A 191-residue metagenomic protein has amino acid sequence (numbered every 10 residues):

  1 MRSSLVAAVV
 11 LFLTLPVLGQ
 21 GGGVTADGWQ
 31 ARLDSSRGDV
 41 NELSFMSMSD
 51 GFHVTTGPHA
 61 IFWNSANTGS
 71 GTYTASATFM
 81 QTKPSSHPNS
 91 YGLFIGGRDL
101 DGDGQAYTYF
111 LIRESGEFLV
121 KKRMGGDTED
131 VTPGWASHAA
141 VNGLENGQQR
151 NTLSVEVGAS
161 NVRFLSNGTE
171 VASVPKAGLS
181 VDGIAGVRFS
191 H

Functional and structural regions predicted by a protein language model:
T14-P16: N-terminal signal peptide c-region/cleavage motif recognized by signal peptidases
Q20-N41: Extracellular carbohydrate-recognition regions
N41-I61: Short carbohydrate-recognition loop motifs
T56-T128: Secretory/extracellular carbohydrate-interaction modules and structurally similar beta-sandwich "look-alikes"
A60-T68, H138-E145, V187: Beta-strand-rich interaction surfaces with strong enrichment in secreted/lumenal proteins
A77, E145-P175: Carbohydrate-binding surfaces in secreted/extracellular proteins
G126-T152: Short, aromatic/His-centered strand-loop micro-motif at the edge of beta-sheets
V174-H191: Flexible glycan-contacting loops in extracellular carbohydrate-active proteins
